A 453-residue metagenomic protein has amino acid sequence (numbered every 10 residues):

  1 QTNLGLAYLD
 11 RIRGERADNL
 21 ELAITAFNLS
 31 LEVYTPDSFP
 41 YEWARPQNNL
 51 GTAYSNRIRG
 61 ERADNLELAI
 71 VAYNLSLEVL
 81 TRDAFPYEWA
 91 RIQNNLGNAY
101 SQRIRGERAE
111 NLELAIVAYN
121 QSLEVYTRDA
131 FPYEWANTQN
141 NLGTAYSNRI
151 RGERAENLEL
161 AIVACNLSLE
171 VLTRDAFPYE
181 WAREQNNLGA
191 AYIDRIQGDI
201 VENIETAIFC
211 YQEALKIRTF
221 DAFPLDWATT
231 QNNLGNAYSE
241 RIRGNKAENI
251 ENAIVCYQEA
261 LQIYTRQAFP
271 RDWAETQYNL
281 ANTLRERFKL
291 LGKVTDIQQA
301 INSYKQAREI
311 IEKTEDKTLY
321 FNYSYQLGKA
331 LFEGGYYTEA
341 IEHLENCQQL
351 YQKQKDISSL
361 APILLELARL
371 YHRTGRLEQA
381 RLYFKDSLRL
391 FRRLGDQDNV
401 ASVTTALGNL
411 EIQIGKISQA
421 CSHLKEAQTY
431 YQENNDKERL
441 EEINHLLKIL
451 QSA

Functional and structural regions predicted by a protein language model:
T2-D10, Y41-N56, Y87-Q102, Y133-N148 (+7 more regions): Conserved alpha-helical positions within TPR/SEL1-like repeat arrays
